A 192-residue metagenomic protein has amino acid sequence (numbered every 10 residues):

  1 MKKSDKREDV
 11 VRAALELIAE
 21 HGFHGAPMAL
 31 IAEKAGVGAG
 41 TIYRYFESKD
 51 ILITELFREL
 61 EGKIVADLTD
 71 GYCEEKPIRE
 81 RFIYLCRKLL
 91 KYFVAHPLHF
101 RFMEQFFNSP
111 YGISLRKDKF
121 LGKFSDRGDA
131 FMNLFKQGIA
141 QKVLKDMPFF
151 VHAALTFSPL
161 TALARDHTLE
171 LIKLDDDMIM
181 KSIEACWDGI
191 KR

Functional and structural regions predicted by a protein language model:
M1-D5: N-terminal intrinsically disordered/low-complexity leader segments
D9, L17-I51, E55: Helix-turn-helix
E20-H24, E75, H96, Q141: Short coil/turn segments at alpha/beta junctions that flank glycine-rich nucleotide-binding fingerprints
E55, E59, T69-A95, A153-T156: Hydrophobic alpha-helical connector segments
G62-V65, T69-D70, S114-Q141, F150-A154: Amphipathic alpha-helical packing segments from all-alpha helical-bundle domains
V94-S114, L169: Amphipathic alpha-helical segments used for helix-helix packing
I139-E184: Hydrophobic/aromatic-rich alpha-helical bundle segments in the mid-to-C-terminal region
